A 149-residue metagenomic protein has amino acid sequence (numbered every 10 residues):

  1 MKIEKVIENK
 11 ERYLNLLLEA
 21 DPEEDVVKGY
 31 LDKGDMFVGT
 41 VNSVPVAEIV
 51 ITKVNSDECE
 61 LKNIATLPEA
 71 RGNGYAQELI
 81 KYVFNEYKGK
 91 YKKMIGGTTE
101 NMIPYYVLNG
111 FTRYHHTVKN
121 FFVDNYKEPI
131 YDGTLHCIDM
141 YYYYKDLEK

Functional and structural regions predicted by a protein language model:
M1-V26, V38: Short amphipathic alpha-helix that is part of the acyltransferase structural core
G34, H136-Y143: Short hydrophobic/aromatic beta-strand or adjacent loop that forms the aromatic wall/cage of a ligand/substrate-binding
V38, V44-K53, E58-A65: Conserved beta-strand in the GNAT
A70-Y82: Conserved acetyl-CoA pyrophosphate-binding loop and the N-cap/start of the following alpha-helix in GNAT-like
Y87-E100: Conserved GNAT acetyl-CoA-binding A-motif
E100-G133: Conserved active-site alpha-helix within GNAT-family acetyltransferase domains
